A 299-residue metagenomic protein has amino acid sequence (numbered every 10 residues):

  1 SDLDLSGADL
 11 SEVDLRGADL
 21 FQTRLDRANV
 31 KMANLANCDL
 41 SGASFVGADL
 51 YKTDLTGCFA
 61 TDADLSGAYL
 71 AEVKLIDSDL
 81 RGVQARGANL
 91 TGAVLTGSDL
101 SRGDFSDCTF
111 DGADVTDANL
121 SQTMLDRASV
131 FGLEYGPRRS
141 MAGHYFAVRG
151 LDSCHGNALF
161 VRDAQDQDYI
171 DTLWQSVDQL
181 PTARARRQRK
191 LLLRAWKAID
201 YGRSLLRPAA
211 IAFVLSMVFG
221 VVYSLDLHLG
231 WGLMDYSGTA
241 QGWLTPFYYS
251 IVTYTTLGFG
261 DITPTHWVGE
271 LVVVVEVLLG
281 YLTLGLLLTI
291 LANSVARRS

Functional and structural regions predicted by a protein language model:
S1-T182: Tandem repeat scaffolds
L5, V222, L291: Conserved hydrophobic/aromatic pocket- or pore-lining residues that grip, position, or stack substrates in active sites
N157, T182, R203-L205, G242 (+1 more regions): Intrinsic-disorder/low-complexity, polar/charged segments
Q165-F213: Cytosolic-side membrane-insertion boundary helix
L205-S216, V275-L284: Alpha-helical bilayer-embedded segments of polytopic membrane proteins, i.e., transmembrane/intramembrane helices
R207-Y248, V268: Outer-pore turret/helix-boundary of cation channels
M234-S299: Pore domain of cation channels
